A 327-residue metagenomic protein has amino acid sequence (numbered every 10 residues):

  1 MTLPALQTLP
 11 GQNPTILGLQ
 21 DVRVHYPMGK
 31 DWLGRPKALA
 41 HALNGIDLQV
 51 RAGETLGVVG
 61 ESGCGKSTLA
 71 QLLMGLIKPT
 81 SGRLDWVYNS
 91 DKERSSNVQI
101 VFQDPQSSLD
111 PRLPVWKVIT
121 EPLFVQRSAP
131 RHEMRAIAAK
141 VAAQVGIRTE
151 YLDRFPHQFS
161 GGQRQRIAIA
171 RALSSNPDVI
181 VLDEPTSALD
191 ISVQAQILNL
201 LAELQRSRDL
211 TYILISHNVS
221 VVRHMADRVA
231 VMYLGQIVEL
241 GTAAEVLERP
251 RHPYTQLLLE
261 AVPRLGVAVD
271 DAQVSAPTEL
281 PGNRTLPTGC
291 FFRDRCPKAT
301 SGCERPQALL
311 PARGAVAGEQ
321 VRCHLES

Functional and structural regions predicted by a protein language model:
L3-N13, G29-L33, T242-S327: Charged, flexible cofactor/metal-binding loops and thiol motifs
M74: Helix-to-loop junction immediately C-terminal to a conserved catalytic motif
G82-S96: Conserved ABC transporter NBD signature motif
E133-E150, L259-E260: Conserved ABC ATPase "signature" region
F155-F159, Q163: Conserved ABC ATPase signature
S174-D178: A short, proline-enriched helix->beta-strand linker immediately N-terminal to the Walker B motif in ABC-type P-loop
V179-V181, P185-L189, V193-D271: P-loop NTP-binding/switch modules centered on Walker-like glycine-rich loops
